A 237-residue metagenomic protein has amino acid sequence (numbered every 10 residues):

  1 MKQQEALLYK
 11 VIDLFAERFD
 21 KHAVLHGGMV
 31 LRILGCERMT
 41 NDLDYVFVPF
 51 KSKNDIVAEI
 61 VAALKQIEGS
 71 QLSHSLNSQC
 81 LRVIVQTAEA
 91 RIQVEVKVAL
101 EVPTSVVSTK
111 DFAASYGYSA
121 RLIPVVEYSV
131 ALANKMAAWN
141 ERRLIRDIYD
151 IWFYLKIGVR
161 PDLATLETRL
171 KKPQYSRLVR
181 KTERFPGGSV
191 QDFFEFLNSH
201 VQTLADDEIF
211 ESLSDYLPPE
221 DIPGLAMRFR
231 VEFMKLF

Functional and structural regions predicted by a protein language model:
M1-V24, L31-L43, F47-F237: Structured mid-to-C-terminal alpha-helical surface segments
